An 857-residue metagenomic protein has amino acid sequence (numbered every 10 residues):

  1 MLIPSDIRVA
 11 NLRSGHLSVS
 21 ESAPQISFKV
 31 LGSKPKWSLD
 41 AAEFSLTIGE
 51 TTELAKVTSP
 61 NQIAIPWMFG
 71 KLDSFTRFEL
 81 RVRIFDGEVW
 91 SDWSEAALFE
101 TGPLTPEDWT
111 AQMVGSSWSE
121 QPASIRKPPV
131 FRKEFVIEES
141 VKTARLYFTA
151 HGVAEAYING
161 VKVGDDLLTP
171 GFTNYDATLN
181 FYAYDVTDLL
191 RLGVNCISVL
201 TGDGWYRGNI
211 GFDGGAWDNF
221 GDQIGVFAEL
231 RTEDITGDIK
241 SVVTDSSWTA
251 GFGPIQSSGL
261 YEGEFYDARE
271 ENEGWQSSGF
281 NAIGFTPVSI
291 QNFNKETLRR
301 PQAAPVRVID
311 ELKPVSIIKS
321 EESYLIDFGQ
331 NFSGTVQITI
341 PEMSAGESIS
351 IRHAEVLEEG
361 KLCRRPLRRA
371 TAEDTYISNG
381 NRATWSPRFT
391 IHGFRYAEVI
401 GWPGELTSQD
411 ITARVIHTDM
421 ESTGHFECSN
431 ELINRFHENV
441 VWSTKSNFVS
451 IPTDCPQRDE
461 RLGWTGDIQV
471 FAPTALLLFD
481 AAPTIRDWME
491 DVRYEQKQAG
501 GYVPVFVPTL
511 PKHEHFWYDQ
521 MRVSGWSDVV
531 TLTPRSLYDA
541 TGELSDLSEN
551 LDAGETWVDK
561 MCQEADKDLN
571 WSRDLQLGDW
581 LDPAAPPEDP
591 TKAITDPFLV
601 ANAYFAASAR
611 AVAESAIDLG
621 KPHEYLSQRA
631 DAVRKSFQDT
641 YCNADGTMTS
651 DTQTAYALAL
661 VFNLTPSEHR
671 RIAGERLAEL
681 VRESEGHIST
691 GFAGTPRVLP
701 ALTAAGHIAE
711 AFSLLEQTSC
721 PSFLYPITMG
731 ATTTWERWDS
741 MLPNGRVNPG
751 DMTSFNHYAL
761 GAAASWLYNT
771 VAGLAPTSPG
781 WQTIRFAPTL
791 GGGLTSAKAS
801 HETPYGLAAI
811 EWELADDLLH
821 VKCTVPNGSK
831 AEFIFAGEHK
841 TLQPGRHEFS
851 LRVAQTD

Functional and structural regions predicted by a protein language model:
M1-D459, G466-D467, P483-R486, A499-Y518 (+4 more regions): Extracellular/oxidizing-compartment recognition motifs
A144-F148, I158, T335-H353, S386 (+7 more regions): Alpha-helical support elements that line or immediately flank enzyme active sites and cofactor-binding pockets
V153, V243-F252, L406-N439, K445 (+6 more regions): Active-site acid/base region of carbohydrate-active enzymes
D165-P170, N174-D176, E359-T371, A482-P587 (+2 more regions): Helix-terminus loop motifs that line ligand-binding clefts
I197, Y266-D267, D459-T465, V470 (+8 more regions): C-terminal capping/lid segments that line or modulate ligand- or cofactor-binding pockets
A216-D218, D222-E229, D238-G279, L298-D310 (+3 more regions): Non-catalytic C-terminal accessory modules of carbohydrate-active enzymes
Y324, A383, M648, L819-V821 (+1 more regions): Hydrophobic residues embedded in beta-strands of well-ordered beta-sheets
